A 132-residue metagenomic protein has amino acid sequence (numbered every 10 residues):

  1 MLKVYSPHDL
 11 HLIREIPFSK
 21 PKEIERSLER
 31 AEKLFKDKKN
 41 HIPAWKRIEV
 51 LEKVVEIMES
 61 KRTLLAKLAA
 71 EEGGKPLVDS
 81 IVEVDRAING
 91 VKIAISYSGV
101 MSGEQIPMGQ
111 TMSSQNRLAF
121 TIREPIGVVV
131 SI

Functional and structural regions predicted by a protein language model:
M1-R117: N-terminal Rossmann-like NAD(P)+-binding subdomain of aldehyde/semialdehyde dehydrogenases
Q110-I132: Substrate-binding/gating loop at the entrance of the active-site cleft, primarily in PLP-dependent aminotransferase-like
